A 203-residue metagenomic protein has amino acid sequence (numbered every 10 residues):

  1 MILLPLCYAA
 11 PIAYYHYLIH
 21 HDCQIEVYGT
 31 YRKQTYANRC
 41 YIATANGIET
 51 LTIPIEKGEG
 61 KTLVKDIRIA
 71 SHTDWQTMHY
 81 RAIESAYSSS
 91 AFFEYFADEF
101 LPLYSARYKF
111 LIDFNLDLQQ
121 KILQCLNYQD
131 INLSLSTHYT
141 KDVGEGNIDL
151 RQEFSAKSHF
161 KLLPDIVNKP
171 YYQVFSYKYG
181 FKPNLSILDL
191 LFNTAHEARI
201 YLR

Functional and structural regions predicted by a protein language model:
M1-R203: Residues lining hydrophobic/aromatic ligand-binding pockets adjacent to catalytic sites
